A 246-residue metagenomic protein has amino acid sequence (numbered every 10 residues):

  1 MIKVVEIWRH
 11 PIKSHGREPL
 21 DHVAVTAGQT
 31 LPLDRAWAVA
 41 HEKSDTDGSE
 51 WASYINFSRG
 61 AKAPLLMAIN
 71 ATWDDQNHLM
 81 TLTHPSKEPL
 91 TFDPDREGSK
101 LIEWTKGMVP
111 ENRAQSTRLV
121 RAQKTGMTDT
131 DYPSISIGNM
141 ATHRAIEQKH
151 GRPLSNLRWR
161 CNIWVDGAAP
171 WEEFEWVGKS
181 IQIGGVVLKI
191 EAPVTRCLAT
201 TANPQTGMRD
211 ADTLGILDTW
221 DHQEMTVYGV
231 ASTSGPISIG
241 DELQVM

Functional and structural regions predicted by a protein language model:
M1-M246: Metal-cofactor-dependent catalytic cores
